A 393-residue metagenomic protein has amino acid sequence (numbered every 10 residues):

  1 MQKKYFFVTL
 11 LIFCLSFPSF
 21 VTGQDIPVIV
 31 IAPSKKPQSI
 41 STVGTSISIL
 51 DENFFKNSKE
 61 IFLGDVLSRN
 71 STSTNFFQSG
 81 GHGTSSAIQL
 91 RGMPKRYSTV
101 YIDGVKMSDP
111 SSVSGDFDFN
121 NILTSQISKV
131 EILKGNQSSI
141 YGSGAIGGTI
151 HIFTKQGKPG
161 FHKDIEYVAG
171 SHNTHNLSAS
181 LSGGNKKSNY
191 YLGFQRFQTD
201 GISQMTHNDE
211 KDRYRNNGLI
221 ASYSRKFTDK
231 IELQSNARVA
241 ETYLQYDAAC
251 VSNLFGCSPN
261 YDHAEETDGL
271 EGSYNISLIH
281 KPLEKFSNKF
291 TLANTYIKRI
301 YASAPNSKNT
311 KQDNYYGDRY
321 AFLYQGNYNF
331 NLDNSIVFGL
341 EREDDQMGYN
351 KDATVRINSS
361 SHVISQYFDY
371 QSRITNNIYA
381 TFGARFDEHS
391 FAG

Functional and structural regions predicted by a protein language model:
V28-S58, A87: N-terminal periplasmic "start-of-domain" segments of outer-membrane beta-barrel proteins
I29-I31, L63-N70, S86-Q89, Y101 (+4 more regions): N-terminal periplasmic accessory domains that precede and gate Gram-negative outer-membrane beta-barrel machines
S86, G148, F161, H175-A179 (+7 more regions): Hydrophobic, lipid-facing positions within transmembrane beta-strands of outer-membrane proteins
K106-K134: Short acidic/polar hinge/loop motifs at secondary-structure boundaries that mediate gating or recognition
S114, H162-E166, Q204-D209, S252 (+5 more regions): Extracellular loop and loop/strand-boundary signature of outer-membrane beta-barrel proteins
F119, V168-S171, S182-G184, N208-N216 (+4 more regions): Replace "Gram-negative outer membrane beta-barrel proteins" with "bacterial and organellar outer membrane beta-barrel
A169-Q198, H207-Q245, E266-L283, F330 (+1 more regions): Transmembrane beta-barrel wall of Gram-negative outer-membrane proteins
K187-G201, S287-A304, S335-E343, I357-G393: Surface-exposed extracellular loop regions of Gram-negative outer-membrane beta-barrel proteins
